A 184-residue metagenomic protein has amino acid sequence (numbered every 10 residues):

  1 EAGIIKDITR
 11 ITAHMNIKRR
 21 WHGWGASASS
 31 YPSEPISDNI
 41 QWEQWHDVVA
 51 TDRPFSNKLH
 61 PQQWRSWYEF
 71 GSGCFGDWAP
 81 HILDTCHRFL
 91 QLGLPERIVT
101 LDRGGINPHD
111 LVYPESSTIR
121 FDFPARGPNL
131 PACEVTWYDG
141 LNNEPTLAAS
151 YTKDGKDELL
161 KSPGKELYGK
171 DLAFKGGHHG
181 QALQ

Functional and structural regions predicted by a protein language model:
E1-T100, G104-D110, I119-F121, A125-E134 (+5 more regions): Predominantly a Rossmann-like dinucleotide-binding segment in NAD(P)-dependent oxidoreductases
V112-P114: Short coil/turn motifs at beta-sheet boundaries
W137-D139: His/Glu-rich zincin catalytic helix
